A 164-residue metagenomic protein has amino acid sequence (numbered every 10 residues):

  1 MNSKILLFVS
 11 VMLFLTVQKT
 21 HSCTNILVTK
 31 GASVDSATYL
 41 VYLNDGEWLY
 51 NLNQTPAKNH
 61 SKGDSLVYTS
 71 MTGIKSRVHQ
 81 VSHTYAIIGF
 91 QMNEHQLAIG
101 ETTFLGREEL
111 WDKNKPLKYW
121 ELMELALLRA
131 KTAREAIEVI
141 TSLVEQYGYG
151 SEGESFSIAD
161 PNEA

Functional and structural regions predicted by a protein language model:
M1-N2: N-terminal secretory signal peptides that target proteins for export/translocation
I5-T16: Sec-dependent N-terminal signal peptides
L13, S70-G73, R129-A130: N-terminal start-of-chain detector that recognizes signal peptides and the immediate post-cleavage beginning
V17-S22: Sec/Tat signal peptide C-region and signal peptidase I cleavage site
C23-Y119, V139-A164: A contiguous strand-loop segment
W111-D112, E121-A130: Second-shell loop/turn segments in exported
A136: Aromatic- and Gly/Pro-rich donor/ligand-binding loops that form nucleotide- or phosphate-bearing donor binding pockets
